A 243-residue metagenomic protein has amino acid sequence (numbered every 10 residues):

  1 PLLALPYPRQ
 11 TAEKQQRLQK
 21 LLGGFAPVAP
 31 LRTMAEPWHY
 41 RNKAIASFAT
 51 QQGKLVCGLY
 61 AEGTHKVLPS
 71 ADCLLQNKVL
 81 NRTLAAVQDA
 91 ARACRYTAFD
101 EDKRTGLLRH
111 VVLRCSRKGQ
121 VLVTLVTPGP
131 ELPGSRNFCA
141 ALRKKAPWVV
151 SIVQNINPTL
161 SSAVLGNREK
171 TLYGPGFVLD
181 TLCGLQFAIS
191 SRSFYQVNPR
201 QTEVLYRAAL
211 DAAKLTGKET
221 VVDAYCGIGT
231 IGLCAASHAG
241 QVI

Functional and structural regions predicted by a protein language model:
P1-I243: Accessory RNA-recognition modules of RNA-modification enzymes
